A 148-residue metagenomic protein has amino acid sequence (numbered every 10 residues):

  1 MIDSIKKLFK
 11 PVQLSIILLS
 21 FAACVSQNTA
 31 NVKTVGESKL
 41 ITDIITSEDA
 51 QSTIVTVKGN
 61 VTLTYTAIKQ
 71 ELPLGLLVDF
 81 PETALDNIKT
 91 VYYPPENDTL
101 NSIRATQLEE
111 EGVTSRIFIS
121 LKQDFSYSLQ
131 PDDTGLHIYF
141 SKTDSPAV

Functional and structural regions predicted by a protein language model:
I2-I5, C24-V148: Signal-peptide-cleaved, periplasmic/extracellular N-terminal interaction regions immediately downstream of the signal
I2-L14: Bacterial N-terminal signal peptides that target proteins for export
V12-A23: Bacterial N-terminal signal peptides
